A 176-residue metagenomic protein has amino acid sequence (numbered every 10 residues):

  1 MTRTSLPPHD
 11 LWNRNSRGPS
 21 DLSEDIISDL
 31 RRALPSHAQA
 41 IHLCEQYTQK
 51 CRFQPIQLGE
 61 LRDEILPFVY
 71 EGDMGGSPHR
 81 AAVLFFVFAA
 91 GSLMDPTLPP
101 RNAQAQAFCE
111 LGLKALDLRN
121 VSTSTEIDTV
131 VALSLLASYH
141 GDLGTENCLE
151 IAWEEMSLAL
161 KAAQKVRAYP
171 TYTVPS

Functional and structural regions predicted by a protein language model:
M1-P7: Intrinsically disordered, low-complexity transactivation/modulatory regions of eukaryotic transcription regulators
R3, Q164, S176: Acidic/histidine-rich catalytic neighborhood
L11-D128, L135-C148: C-terminal transcriptional activation/regulatory domains of eukaryotic transcription factors
T48, L160-K161: Structural signal for well-ordered, non-membrane alpha-helices
L111-G112, A152, A159: Tetratricopeptide repeat
D117-N120, Q164-T171: Helix-capping and short linker residues that terminate individual alpha-solenoid repeat units
T125, T171-T173: Intrinsically disordered, low-complexity regions enriched in proline, serine, glycine and charged residues
